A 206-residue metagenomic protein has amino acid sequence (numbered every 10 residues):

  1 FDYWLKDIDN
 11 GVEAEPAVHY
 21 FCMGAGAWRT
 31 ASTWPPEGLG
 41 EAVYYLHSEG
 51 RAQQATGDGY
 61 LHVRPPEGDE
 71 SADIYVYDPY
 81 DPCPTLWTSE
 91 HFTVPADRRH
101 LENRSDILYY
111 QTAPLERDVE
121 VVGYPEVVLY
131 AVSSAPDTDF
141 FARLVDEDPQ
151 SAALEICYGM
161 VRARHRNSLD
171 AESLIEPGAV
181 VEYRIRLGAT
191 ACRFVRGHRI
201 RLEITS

Functional and structural regions predicted by a protein language model:
D2-S206: C-terminal, loop-rich substrate-recognition/catalytic regions characterized by aromatic stacking residues
